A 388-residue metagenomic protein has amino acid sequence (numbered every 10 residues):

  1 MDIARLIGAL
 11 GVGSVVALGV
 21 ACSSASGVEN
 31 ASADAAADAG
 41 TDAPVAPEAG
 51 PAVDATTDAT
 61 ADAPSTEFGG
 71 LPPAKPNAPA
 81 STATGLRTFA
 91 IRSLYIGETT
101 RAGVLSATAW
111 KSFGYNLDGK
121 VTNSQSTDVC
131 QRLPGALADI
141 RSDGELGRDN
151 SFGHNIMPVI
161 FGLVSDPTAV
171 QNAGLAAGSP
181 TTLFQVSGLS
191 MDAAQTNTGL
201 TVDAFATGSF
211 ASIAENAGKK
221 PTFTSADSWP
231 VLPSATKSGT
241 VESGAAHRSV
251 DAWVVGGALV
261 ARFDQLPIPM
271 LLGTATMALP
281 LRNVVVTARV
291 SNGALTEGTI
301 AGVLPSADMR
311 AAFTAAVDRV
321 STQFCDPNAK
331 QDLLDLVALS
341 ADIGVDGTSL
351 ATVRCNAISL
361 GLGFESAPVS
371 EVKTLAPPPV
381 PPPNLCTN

Functional and structural regions predicted by a protein language model:
M1, L18-P79: Ser/Thr-rich, Pro/Gly/Ala-heavy low-complexity intrinsically disordered linkers and tails of secreted extracellular
M1-A9: Bacterial Sec-dependent N-terminal signal peptides
G8, A35-A37, T57, A245 (+1 more regions): Residue-level detector of functional hotspots within protein domains
G8-A21: Bacterial N-terminal signal peptides
A61-N388: Extracytosolic secretory-pathway proteins
